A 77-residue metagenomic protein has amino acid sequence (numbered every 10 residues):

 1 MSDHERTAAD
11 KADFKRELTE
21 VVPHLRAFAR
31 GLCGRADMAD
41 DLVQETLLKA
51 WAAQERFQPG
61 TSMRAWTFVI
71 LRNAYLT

Functional and structural regions predicted by a protein language model:
S2-A27, D37-D40, W51: A short, charge-rich alpha-helical start-of-domain segment used by transcription regulators
L25, A29, Q54, T67 (+1 more regions): Hydrophobic-face residues of short alpha-helical interaction/recognition segments
D41-L48, T61-N73: Structural recognition of an alpha-helix C-terminal capping motif at a helix-to-coil junction
F57-P59: Short alpha-helix-to-loop micro-motif enriched in aromatics/charged/Gly
